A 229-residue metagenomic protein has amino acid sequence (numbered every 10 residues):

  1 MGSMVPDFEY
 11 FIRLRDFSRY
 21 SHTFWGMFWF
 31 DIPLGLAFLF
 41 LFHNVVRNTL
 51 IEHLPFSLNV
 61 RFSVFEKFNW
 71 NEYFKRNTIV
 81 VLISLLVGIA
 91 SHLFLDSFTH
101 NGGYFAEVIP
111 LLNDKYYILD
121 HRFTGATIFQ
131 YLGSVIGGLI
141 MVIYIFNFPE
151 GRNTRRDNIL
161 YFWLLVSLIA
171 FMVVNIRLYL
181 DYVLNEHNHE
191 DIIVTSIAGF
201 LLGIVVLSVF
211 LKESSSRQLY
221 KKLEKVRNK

Functional and structural regions predicted by a protein language model:
M1-K229: N-terminal membrane-targeting hydrophobic helices
